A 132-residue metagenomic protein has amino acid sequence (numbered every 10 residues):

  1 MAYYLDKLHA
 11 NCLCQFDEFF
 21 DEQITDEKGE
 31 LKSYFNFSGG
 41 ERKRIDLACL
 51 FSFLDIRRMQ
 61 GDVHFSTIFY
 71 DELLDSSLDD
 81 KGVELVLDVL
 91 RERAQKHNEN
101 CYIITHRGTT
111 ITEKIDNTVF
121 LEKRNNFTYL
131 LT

Functional and structural regions predicted by a protein language model:
M1-T132: Terminal ABC-like ATPase head and other globular end-domains that cap long coiled-coil arms in SMC/Rad50/SbcC-family
